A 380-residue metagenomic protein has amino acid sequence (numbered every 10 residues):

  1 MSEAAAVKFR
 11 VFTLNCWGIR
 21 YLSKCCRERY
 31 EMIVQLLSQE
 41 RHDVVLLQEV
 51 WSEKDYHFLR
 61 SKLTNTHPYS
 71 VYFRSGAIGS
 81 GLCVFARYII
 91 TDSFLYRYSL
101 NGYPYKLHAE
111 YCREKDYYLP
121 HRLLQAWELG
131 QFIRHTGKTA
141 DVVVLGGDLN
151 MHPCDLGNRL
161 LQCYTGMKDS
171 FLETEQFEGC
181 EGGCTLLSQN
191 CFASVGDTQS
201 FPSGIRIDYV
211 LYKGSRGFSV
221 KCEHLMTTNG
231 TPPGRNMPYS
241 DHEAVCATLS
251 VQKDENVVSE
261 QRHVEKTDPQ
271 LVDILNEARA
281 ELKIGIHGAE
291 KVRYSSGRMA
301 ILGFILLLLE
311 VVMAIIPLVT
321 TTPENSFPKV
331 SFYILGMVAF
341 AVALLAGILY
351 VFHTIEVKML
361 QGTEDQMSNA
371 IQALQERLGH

Functional and structural regions predicted by a protein language model:
M1-V11, C16, Y21, C26-Y30 (+2 more regions): N-terminal signal-anchor transmembrane helix
E3-A5, C16, C25-C26, L37-S38 (+3 more regions): Structured beta-strand-rich core segments of catalytic domains in phosphoester-bond hydrolases
R10, P68-Y69, I89-D92, G166-D169 (+1 more regions): Conserved beta-strand segments of alpha/beta enzyme cores
R10-W17, R29, I33-L59, F85 (+6 more regions): Active-site beta-strand/loop signature of hydrolases that rely on acidic residues for catalysis
Y21, K54, G102, P153 (+1 more regions): Generic structural signal for helix capping and beta-alpha/helix-loop junctions
K24-C26, R122, L344: Conserved SAM-binding loop and adjacent beta-strand
K106, L119-L123: Binuclear metal-dependent hydrolase catalytic cores centered on His/Asp/Glu-rich metal-binding motifs
P120, Q131-V144, N150-H380: Metal-dependent phosphoester-hydrolase catalytic domains
